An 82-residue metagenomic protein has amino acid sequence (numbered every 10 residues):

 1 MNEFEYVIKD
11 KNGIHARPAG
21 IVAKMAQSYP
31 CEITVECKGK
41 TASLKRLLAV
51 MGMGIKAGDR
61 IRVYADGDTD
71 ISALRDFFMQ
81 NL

Functional and structural regions predicted by a protein language model:
M1-E5, R60-R62: Intrinsic-disorder/low-complexity, polar/charged segments enriched in Ser/Thr/Lys/Arg/Asp/Glu/Gln
F4-Y6, M25-A26, D70, N81-L82: Generic detector of bulky aromatic hydrophobic side chains
Y6-A42, G52-M53, A65: Compact, glycine-rich, soluble single-domain proteins
R46-A49: Short, solvent-exposed S/T- and G/P-enriched segments that are highly enriched in secreted/extracellular and lumenal
M51-L82: C-terminal structural segments of small proteins and small subunits
